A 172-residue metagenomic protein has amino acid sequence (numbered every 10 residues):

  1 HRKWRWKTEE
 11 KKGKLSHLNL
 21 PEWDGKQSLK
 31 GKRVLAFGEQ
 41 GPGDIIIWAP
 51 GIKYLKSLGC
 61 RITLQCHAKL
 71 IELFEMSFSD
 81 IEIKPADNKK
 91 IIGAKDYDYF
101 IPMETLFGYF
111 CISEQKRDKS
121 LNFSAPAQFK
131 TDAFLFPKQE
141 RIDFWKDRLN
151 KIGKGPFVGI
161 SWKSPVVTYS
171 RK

Functional and structural regions predicted by a protein language model:
H1-K172: Alpha-helical solenoid repeat scaffolds of the TPR/TPR-like class and their adjacent stem/linker regions that mediate
